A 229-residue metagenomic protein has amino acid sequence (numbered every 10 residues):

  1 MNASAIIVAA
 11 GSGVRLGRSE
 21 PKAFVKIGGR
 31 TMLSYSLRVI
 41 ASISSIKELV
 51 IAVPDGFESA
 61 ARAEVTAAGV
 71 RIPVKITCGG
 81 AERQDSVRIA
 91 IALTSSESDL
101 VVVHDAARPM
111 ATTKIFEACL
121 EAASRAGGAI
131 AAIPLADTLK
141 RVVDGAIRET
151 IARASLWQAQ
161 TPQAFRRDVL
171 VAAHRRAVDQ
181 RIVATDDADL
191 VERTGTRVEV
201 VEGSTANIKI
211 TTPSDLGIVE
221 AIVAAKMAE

Functional and structural regions predicted by a protein language model:
M1-S59: N-terminal glycine-rich phosphate-binding loop and ensuing alpha1 helix
A3, P73-K75, L156: Short, conserved active-site loop motifs that form the nucleotide-linked donor/cofactor pocket
L16, A61-V65, C119, L139 (+1 more regions): Hydrophobic packing residues within well-ordered alpha-helices of enzyme cores
K26, M110, T150, A164 (+1 more regions): Short aromatic/basic micro-patch
S34-S98, V178: Conserved N-terminal catalytic core of the sugar/cofactor nucleotidyltransferase
K47-L49, G128, R197: Residues at the starts of beta-strands that form the adenosine-phosphate
K75, A81-A146, Q160, R167: Conserved beta-loop-beta/alpha segment of the NTase-like Rossmann-fold superfamily that binds/positions NTPs
A81, L156-E229: Conserved alpha/beta core of the MobA/IspD/sugar-nucleotide pyrophosphorylase nucleotidyltransferase superfamily
